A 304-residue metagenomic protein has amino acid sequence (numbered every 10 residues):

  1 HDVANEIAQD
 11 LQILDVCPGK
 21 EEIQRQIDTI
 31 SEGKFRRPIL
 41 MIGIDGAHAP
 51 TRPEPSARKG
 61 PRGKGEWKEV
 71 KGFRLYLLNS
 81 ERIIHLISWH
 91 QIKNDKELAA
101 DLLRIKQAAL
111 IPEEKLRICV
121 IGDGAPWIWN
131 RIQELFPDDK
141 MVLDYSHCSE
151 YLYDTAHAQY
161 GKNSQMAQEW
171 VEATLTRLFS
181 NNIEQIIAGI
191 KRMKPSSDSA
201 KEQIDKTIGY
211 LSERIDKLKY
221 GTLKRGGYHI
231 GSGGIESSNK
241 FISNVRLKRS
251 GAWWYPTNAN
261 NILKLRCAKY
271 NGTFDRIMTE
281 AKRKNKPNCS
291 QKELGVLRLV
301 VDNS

Functional and structural regions predicted by a protein language model:
H1-S304: Catalytic center-proximal scaffold of phosphoryl-transfer enzymes
